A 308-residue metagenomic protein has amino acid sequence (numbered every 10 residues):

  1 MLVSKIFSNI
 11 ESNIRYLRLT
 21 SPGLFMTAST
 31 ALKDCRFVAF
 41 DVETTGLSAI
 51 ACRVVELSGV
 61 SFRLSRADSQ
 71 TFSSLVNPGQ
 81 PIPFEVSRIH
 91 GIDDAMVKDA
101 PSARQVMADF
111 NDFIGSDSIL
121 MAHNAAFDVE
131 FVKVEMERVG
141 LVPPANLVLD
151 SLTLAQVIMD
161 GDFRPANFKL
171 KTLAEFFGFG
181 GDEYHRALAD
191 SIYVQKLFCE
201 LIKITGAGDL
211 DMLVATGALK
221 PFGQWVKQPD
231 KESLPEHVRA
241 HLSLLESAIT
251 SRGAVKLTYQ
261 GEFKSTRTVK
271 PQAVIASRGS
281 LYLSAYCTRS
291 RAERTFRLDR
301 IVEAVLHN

Functional and structural regions predicted by a protein language model:
I6-A145, D160, L170-G181: Conserved non-catalytic scaffold segment of RNase H-like nuclease domains
I6-S29, L197-K256: Acidic two-metal-ion nuclease catalytic site recognized across multiple nuclease folds, prominently DnaQ/RNase D-T
V42, N124, S151, P271 (+1 more regions): Residues immediately flanking
T44-G46, T153, Y193: Short, glycine/acidic-enriched loop or turn micro-motifs at the edges of active sites
D117-M136, D162-R164, F168-K227: Acidic, Mg2+-coordinating catalytic module of metal-dependent nucleases/exonucleases that use a two-metal-ion mechanism
L149-P165: Short alpha-helix plus adjacent loop in nuclease-associated cores
E232-N308: Core beta-strand-centered patch of the WYL/Sm-like small regulatory domain
